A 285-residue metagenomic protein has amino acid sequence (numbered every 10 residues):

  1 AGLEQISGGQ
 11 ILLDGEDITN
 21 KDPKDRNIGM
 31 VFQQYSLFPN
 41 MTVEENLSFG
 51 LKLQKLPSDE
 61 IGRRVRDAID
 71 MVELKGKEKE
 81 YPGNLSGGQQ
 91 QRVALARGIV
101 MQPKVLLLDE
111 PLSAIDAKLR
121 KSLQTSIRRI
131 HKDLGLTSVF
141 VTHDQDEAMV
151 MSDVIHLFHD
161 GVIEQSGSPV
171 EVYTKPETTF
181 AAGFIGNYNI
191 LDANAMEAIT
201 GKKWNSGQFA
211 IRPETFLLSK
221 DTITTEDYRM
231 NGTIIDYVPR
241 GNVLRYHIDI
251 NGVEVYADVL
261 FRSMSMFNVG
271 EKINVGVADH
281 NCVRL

Functional and structural regions predicted by a protein language model:
A1: Helix-to-loop junction immediately C-terminal to a conserved catalytic motif
G8-D17: Conserved ABC transporter NBD signature motif
K21-F180: ABC ATPase nucleotide-binding domains
S168-W204: ABC transporter nucleotide-binding domain
N189-I190, N194-Y237, M264-L285: Glycine/charge-rich catalytic "coupling/switch" loops of P-loop NTPases
Y237-V243: Short, conserved beta-turn/loop elements at beta-strand boundaries and strand-helix junctions
V255-S263: Beta-strand/loop nucleic-acid-binding surfaces
